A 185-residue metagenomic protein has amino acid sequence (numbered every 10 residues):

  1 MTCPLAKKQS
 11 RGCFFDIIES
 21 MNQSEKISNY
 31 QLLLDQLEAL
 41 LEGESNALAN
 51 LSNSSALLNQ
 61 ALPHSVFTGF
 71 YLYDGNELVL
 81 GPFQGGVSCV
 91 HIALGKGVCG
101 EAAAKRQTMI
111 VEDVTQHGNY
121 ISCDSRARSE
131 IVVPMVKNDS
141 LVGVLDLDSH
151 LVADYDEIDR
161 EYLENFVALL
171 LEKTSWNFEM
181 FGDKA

Functional and structural regions predicted by a protein language model:
C3, F14-G81, N165, L169-A185: Intrinsically disordered, low-complexity terminal regulatory regions
K7-K8: Polybasic, lysine-rich low-complexity intrinsically disordered segments
S65, Y73-S125: Regulatory sensory and allosteric helical modules in signal-transduction proteins and certain transcription factors
F67, V132, V144: Short hydrophobic/aromatic beta-strand element in the GNAT-like acyltransferase core that lines or flanks the acyl-donor
S129-V136: A short, aliphatic-rich beta-strand micro-motif
V136-S149: Sensory-domain boundary capping and coupling elements
L141, Y155-E157, Y162, W176: Well-ordered alpha/beta subsegment
